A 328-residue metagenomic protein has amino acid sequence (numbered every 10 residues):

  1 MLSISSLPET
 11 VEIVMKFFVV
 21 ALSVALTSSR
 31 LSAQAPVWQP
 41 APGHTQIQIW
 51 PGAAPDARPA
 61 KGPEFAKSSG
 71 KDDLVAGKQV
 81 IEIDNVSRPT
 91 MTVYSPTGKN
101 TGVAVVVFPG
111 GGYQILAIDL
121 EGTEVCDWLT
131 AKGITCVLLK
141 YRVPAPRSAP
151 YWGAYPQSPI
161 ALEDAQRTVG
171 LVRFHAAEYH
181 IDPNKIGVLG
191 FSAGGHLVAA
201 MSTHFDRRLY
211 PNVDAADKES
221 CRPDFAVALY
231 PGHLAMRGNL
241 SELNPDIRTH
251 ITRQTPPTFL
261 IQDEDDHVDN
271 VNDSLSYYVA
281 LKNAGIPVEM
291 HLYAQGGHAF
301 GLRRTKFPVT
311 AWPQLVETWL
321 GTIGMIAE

Functional and structural regions predicted by a protein language model:
A35-K99: N-terminal cap/lid segment of alpha/beta-hydrolase-fold proteins
G102-G110: Short beta-strand element of the alpha/beta-hydrolase
P109-Q114, E264: Active-site glycine-rich loops that stabilize anionic/oxyanionic intermediates across multiple enzyme folds
A117-I118, E124-V125, L139-D182, R303-V309: Catalytic nucleophile-loop/oxyanion-hole region of alpha/beta-hydrolase and closely related hydrolase-like folds
E163-R253: Primarily recognizes the serine-hydrolase "nucleophile elbow" in alpha/beta-hydrolase and SGNH/GDSL folds
A235, D265-D269: Acidic catalytic loop of the alpha/beta-hydrolase fold
L260-Q262: Short beta-strand/loop motif that positions the catalytic acidic residue of the alpha/beta-hydrolase fold
V271, L275-E328: C-terminal catalytic histidine-bearing segment of alpha/beta-hydrolase fold enzymes
